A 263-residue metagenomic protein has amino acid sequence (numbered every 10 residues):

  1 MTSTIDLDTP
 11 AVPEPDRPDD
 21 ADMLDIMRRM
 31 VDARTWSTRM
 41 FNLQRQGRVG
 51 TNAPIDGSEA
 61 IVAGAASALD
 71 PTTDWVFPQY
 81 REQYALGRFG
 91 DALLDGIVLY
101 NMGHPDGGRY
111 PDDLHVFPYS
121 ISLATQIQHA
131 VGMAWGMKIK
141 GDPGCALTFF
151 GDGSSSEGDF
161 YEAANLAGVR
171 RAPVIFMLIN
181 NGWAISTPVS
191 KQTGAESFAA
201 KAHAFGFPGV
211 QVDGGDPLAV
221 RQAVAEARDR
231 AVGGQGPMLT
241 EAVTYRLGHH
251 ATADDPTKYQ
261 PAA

Functional and structural regions predicted by a protein language model:
M1-T51: Cofactor-/ligand-binding subdomain signature composed of acidic, glycine-rich, tryptophan-containing flexible loops
T2-V12, R230-A263: Glycine/aspartate-rich loop-and-adjacent alpha/beta segment that forms the canonical ThDP
T35-T38, N42-R170, P188-G194, A199 (+1 more regions): Cofactor-binding active-site loop characterized by glycine-rich and histidine/acidic residues
Y80-A85, F150-S156, L178-A184, G215-L218 (+1 more regions): Acidic, glycine-rich active-site loops and adjacent beta-strand->loop/helix elements that engage anionic groups
A172-P173, Q235: Loop/turn elements at helix/coil->beta-strand transitions in domains of secreted/extracellular proteins
P173-I175, P208: Short, proline-centered helix/strand-breaking motifs
G182-T187, F207-V212, T257-A263: Short beta-alpha connecting loops at secondary-structure transitions that line or flank enzyme active sites
P188-A199, H203-L239, T244, G248: Conserved phosphate-handling catalytic cores of large alpha/beta enzymes
